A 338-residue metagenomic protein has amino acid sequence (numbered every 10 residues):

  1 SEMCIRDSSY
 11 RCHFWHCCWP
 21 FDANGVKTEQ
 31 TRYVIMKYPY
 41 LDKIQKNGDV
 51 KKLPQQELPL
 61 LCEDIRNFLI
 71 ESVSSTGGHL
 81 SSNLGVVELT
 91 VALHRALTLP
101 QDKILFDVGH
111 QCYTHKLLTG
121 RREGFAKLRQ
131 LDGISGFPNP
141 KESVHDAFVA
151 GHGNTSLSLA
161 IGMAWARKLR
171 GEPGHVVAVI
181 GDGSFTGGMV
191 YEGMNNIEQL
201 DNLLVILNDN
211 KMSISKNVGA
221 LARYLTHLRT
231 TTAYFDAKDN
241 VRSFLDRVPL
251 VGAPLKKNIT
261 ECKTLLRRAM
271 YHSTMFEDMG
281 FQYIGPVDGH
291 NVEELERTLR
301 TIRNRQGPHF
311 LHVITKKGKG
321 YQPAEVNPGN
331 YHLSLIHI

Functional and structural regions predicted by a protein language model:
S1-D7, H337-I338: Short, small-residue-biased leader/transition segments that mark boundaries at the very start of proteins
D22-I35: Short, Lys/Arg-enriched N-terminal segments with co-localized hydrophobic residues within the first ~10-30 amino acids
M36-L117, E277, D288-V292, H309-H312: N-terminal amphipathic, basic-rich helices that act as targeting or association modules
H79-Q199: Cofactor-binding active-site loop characterized by glycine-rich and histidine/acidic residues
D107, V179-I180, L204-N208, H312-K316: Short beta-strand segments
G187-N208, L225-R229: A short alpha/beta connector and helix-capping loop motif
K211-I336: Long, well-ordered, tryptophan-enriched scaffold segments
